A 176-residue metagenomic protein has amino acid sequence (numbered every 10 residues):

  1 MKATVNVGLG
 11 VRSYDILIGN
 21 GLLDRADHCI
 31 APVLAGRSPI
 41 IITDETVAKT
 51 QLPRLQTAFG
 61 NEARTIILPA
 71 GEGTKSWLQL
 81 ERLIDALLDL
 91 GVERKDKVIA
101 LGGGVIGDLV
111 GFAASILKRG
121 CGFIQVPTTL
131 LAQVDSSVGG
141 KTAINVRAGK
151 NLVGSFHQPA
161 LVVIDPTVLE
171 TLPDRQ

Functional and structural regions predicted by a protein language model:
M1-K97: ATP/NTP phosphate-donor binding region
L17, F112-Q176: A glycine/threonine-rich phosphate-anchoring loop and its flanking beta-alpha core in nucleotide/phosphate-binding
G91-V98, K150-F156: Short, basic, helix/turn surface patches
G104: Acidic-aromatic/histidine active-site loop/patch
G107: Catalytic nucleophile loop
